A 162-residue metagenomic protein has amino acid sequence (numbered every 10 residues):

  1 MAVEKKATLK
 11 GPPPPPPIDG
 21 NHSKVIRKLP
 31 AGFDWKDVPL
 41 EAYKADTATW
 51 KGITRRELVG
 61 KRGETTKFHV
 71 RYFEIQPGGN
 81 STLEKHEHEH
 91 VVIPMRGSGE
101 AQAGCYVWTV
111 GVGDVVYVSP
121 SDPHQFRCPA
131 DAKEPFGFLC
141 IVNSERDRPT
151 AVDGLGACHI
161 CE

Functional and structural regions predicted by a protein language model:
A2-K67, A151-E162: A short, N-terminal "cap"/entry segment at the start of jelly-roll beta-barrel domains of the cupin/DSBH fold
T54-R56, V70-H86, P120: Conserved short histidine dyad/triad with adjacent acidic residue
Y72, V91, Y117, A132-A151: A short hydrophobic beta-strand segment most commonly corresponding to one strand of the jelly-roll/cupin
Y72-Q76, K85-A103, I141-N143: Short, conserved beta-strand element in jelly-roll/cupin
E89, W108, H124: Glycine-centered loop/turn positions within well-structured domains that cap or flank conserved ligand/cofactor-binding
C105-S121: Short acidic-glycine-tyrosine-enriched beta hairpin
C128-A130: Asparagine-centered strand-capping/turn motif at beta-strand->loop junctions
